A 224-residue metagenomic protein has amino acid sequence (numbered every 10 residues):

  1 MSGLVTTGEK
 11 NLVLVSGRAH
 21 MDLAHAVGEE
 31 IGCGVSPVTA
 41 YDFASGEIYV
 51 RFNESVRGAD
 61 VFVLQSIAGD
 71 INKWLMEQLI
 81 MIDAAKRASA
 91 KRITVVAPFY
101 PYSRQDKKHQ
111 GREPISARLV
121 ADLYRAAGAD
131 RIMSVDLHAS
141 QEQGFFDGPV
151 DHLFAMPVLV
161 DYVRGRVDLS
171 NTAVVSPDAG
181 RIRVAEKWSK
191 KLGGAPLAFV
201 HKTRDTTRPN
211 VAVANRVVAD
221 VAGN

Functional and structural regions predicted by a protein language model:
M1-N224: PRPP-associated nucleotide enzymes
